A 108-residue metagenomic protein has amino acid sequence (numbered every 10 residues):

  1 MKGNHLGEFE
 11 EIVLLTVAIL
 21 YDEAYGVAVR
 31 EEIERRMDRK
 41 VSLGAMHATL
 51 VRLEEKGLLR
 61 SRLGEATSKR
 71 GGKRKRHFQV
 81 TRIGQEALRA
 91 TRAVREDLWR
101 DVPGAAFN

Functional and structural regions predicted by a protein language model:
N4-A45: N-terminal helix-turn-helix DNA-binding core of bacterial DNA-binding proteins
E31, E54-E55: Alpha-helical residues within the helix-turn-helix
M46-L53: Basic amphipathic alpha-helical segments that dock to polyanions
K56-G71: Beta-hairpin "wing" of winged helix-turn-helix
R74: Exposed loop/turn and edge beta-strand positions of beta-sandwich/beta-sheet ligand-binding modules
I83-N108: Amphipathic alpha-helical dimerization/coiled-coil segments that flank or bridge DNA-binding/regulatory modules
